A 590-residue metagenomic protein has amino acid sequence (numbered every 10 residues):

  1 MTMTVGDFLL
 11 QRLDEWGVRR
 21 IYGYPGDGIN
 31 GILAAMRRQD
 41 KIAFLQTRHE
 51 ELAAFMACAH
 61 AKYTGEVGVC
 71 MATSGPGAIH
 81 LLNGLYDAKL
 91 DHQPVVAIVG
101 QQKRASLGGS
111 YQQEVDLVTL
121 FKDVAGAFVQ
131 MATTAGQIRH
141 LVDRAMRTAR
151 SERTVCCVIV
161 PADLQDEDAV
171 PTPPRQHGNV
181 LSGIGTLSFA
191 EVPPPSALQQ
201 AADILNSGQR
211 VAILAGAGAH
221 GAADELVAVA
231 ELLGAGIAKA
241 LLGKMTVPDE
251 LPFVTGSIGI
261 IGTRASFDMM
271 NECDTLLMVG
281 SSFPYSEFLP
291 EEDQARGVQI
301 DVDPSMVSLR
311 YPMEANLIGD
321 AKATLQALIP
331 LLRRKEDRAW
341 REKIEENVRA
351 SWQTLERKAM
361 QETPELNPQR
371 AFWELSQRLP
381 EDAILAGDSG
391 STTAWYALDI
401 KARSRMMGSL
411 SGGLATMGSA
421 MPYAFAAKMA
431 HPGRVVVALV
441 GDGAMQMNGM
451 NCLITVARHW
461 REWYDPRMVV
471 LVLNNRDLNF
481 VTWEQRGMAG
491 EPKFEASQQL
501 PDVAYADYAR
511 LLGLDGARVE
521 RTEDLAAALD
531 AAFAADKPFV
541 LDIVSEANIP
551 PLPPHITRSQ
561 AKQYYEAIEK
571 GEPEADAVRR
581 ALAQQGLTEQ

Functional and structural regions predicted by a protein language model:
M1-E336, R378-E381, V435, H459-V470 (+1 more regions): N-terminal alpha/beta PP-like core and its mobile active-site loop of ThDP/TPP-dependent enzymes
G6-L9, D14, R19, D27 (+2 more regions): Active-site diphosphate/adenylate-binding microenvironment
Y24-D27, L45-F55, C70-P76, T133-T134 (+5 more regions): Active-site nucleophile and cofactor-binding loops and adjacent substrate-binding regions of central metabolic enzymes
I98, S106-Q113, S308-R310, N316-I318 (+3 more regions): Thiamine diphosphate
I138, R338-Q353: Internal, active-site/partner-interface "lid" segment
I159, A386-D388, D542: Short beta-strand segments
P161-D166, E345-W352, N548, T557: A short, charged, Gly/Pro-tolerant segment at domain boundaries
G216-G221, E365, G441-A444: Conserved short loop/turn motifs at secondary-structure junctions
